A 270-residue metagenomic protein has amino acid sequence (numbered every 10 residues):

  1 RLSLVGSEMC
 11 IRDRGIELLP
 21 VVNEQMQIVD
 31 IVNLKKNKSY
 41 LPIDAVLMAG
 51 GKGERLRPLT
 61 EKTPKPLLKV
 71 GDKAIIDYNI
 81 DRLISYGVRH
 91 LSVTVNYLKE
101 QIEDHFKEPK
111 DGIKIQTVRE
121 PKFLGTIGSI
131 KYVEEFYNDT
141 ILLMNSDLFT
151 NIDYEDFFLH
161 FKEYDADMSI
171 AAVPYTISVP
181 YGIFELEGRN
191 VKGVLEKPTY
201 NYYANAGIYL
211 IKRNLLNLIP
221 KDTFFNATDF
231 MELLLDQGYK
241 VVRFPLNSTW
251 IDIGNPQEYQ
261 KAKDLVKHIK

Functional and structural regions predicted by a protein language model:
R1-G6, C10-I11: Single conserved hydrophobic/aromatic residue that forms the stacking wall/gate of nucleotide- or nucleobase-binding
I16-P20, Q27-Y40: Short beta->alpha transition motifs characteristic of CBS
V32-K62, L68, I75: N-terminal nucleotide-binding beta1-loop-alpha1 segment
K36, K73-S146, D156, K221-D222: Conserved N-terminal catalytic core of the sugar/cofactor nucleotidyltransferase
K52, S146-L148: Active-site metal-binding loops of divalent metal-dependent hydrolases
I141-L142, F149, E155-K162, Y175-S178 (+1 more regions): Catalytic-core segments of class I nucleotidyltransferases/pyrophosphorylases that form NMP-activated intermediates
Y164-P174: A short, conserved acidic/glycine-rich loop-to-beta-strand motif that forms the donor nucleotide-sugar/metal
